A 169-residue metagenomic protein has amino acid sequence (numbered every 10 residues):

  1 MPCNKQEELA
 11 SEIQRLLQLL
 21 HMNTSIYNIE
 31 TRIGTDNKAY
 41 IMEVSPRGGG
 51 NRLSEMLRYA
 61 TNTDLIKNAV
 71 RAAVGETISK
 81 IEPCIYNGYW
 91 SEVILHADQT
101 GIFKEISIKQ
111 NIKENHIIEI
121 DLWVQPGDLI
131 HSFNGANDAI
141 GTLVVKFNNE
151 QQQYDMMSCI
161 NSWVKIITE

Functional and structural regions predicted by a protein language model:
M1-Q6: A short, structured beta-strand-centered segment in the mid-to-C-terminal lobe of catalytic cores from group-transfer
E8-N28, S45-T100, K104: Active-site "cap" helix and flanking loop/linker of ATP-utilizing ligase/carboxylase catalytic domains
R32-D36: Short beta-strand micro-motifs enriched in acidic
Y40-E43: Protein kinase-like catalytic core scaffold
V70-E169: Peripheral (often C-terminal) accessory segments that flank ATP-dependent C-N-forming ligase machineries
